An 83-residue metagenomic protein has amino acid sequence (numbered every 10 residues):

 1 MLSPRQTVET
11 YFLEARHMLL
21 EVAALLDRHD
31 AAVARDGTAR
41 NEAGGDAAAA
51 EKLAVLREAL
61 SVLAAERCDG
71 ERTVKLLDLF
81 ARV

Functional and structural regions predicted by a protein language model:
M1-V83: Surface-exposed peri-terminal alpha-helical interaction modules
